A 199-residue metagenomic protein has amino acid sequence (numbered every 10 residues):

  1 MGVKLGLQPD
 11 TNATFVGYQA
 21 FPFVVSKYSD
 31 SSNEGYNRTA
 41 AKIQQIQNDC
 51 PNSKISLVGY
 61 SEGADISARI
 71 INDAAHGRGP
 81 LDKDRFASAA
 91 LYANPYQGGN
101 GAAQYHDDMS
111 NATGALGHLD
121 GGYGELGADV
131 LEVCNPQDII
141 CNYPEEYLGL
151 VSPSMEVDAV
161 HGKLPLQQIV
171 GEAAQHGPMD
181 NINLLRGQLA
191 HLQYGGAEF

Functional and structural regions predicted by a protein language model:
M1-F15, Q19-P22, E34-D49, D73-F199: Surface cap/lid and interfacial helix-loop subdomains adjacent to catalytic sites that gate substrate access
V24-K27: Cap/lid segment of the alpha/beta-hydrolase catalytic domain
N48-Y60: Alpha/beta-hydrolase fold nucleophile elbow
L57-I71: Gly/Ala-rich beta-loop-alpha elbow adjacent to hydrolase catalytic centers
